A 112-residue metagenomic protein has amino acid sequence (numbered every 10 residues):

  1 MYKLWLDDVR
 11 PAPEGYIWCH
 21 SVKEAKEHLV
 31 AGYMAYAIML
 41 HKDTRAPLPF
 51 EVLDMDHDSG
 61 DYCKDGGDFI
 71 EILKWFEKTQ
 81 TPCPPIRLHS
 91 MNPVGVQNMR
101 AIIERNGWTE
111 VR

Functional and structural regions predicted by a protein language model:
M1-R112: Catalytic phosphate/metal-binding cores of nucleic-acid and nucleotide-processing enzymes, i.e., regions that mediate
